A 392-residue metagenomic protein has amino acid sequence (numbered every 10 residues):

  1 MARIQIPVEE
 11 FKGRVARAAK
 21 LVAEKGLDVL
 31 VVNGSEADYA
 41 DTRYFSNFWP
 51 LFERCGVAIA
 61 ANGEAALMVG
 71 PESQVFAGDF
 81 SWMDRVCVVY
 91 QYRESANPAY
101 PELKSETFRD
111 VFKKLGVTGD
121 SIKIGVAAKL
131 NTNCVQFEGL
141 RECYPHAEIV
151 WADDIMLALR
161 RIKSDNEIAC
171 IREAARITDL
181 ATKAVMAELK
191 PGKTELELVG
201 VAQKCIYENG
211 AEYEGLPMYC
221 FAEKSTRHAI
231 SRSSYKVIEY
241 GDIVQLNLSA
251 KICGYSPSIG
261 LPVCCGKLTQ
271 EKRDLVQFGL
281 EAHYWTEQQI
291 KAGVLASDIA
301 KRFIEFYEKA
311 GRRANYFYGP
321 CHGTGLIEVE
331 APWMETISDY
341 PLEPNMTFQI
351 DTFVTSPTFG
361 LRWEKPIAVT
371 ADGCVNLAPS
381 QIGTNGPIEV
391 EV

Functional and structural regions predicted by a protein language model:
M1-V392: Active-site neighborhoods and metal-handling regions in enzymes and metal-associated proteins
